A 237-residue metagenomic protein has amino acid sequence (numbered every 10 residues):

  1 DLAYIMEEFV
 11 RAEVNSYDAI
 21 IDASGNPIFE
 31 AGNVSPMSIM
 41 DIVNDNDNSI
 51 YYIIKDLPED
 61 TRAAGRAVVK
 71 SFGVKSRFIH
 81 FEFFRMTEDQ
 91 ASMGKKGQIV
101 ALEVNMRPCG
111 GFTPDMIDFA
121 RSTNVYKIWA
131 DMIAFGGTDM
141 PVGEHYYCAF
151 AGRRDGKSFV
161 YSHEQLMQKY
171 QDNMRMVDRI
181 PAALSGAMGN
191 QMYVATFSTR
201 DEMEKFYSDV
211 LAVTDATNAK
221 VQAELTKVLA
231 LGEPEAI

Functional and structural regions predicted by a protein language model:
D1-I5: N-terminal beta-alpha lobe that positions the nucleotide/phosphoryl donor in ATP/NTP-coupled carboxylate activation
E7-F9, A183-L184: Short linear motifs in intrinsically disordered
E8-V74, F78, R85, M93-K96 (+4 more regions): ATP-dependent carboxylate/phosphate-activation module, predominantly the ATP-grasp catalytic core and closely related
A23, P36, T87, D155-K157 (+1 more regions): Non-catalytic surface loops within mature trypsin-like serine protease
Q90: Hard-cation-handling environments
A130-I237: Peripheral (often C-terminal) accessory segments that flank ATP-dependent C-N-forming ligase machineries
